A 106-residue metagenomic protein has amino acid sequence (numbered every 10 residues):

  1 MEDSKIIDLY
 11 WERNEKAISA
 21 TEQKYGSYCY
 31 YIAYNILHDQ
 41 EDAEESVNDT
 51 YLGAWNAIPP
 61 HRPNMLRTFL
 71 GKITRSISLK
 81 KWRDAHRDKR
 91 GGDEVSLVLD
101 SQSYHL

Functional and structural regions predicted by a protein language model:
E2-I6: Acidic, Ser/Thr- and Pro/Gly-rich low-complexity regulatory segments
W11-A20, Y30-D49: Short, charged helix-capping/linker segments at alpha-helix termini
W11-E12, H38, N48-L66, D84-H86: Sigma70-family region 2
A20, D42-S46, M65, F69 (+2 more regions): Alpha-helix N-cap and coil->helix boundary residues
T21, Y25, C29, T50 (+1 more regions): Residue-level preference for hydrophobic side chains embedded in well-ordered alpha helices
R75-D93: Arg/Lys-rich amphipathic alpha helix in sigma70-family domain 2
R90, L97-L106: Acidic, proline/glycine-rich intrinsically disordered inter-domain spacer in sigma factors
